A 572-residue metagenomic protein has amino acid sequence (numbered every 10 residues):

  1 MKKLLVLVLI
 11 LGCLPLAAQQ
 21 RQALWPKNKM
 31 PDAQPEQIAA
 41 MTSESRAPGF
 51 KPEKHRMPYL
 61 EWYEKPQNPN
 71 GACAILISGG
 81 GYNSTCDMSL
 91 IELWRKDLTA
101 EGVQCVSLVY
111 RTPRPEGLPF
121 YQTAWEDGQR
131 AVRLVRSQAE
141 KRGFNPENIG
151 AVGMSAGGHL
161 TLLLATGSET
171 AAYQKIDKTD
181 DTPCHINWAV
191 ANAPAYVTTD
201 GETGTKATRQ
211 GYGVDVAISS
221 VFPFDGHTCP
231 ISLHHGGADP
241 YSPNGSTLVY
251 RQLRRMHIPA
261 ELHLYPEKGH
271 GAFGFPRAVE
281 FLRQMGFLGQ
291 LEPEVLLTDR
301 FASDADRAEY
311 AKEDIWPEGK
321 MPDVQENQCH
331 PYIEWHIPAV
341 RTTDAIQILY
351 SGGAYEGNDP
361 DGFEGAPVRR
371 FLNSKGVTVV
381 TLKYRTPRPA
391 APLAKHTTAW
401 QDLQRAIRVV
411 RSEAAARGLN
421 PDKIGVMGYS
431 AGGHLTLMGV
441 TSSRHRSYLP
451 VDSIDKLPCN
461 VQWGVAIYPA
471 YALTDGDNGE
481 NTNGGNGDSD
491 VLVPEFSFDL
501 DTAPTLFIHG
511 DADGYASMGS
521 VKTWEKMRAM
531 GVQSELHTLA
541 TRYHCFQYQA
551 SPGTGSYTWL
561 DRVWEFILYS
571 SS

Functional and structural regions predicted by a protein language model:
Q19-Q67, P293-R341: N-terminal cap/lid segment of alpha/beta-hydrolase-fold proteins
G71-G79, D344-G352: Short beta-strand element of the alpha/beta-hydrolase
S78-N83, G237, S351-E356, D511: Active-site glycine-rich loops that stabilize anionic/oxyanionic intermediates across multiple enzyme folds
C86-D87, L93-W94, L108-P146, D359-D361 (+3 more regions): Catalytic nucleophile-loop/oxyanion-hole region of alpha/beta-hydrolase and closely related hydrolase-like folds
R130-V216, P223-G226, R405-V491, L500: Primarily recognizes the serine-hydrolase "nucleophile elbow" in alpha/beta-hydrolase and SGNH/GDSL folds
T198, A238-S242, L473, A512-A516: Acidic catalytic loop of the alpha/beta-hydrolase fold
H227, L233-H235, D501, F507-H509: Short beta-strand/loop motif that positions the catalytic acidic residue of the alpha/beta-hydrolase fold
P243-V295, V521-S572: C-terminal catalytic histidine-bearing segment of alpha/beta-hydrolase fold enzymes
